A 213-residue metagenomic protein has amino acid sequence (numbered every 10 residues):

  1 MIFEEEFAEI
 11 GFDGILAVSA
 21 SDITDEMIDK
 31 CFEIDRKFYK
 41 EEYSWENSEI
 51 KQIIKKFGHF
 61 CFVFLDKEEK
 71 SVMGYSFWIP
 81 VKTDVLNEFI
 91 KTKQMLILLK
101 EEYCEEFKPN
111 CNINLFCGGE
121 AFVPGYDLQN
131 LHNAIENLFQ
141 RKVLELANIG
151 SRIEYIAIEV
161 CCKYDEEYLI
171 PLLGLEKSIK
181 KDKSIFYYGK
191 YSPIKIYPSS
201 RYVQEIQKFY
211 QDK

Functional and structural regions predicted by a protein language model:
M1-I23, F116, L144-K213: Terminal substrate-recognition subdomain of acyl/acetyltransferases
I2-E49, K56, C61-M73, F77: Short amphipathic alpha-helix that is part of the acyltransferase structural core
Q52-I53, W78-V81, N137: Amphipathic alpha-helical scaffolding segments
K67-S71, L86, S151: Short, solvent-exposed loop/turn segments that connect beta-strands within catalytic domains and beta-strand-rich
E68, P80, A121, V160-C162: Short, flexible loop/turn elements at secondary-structure junctions
F77-V123: Conserved acyl-donor/pantetheine-binding loop and adjacent beta-alpha core of acyl/acetyltransferases and related
C117-A147: Conserved acetyl-CoA-binding loop-helix of GNAT-fold acetyltransferases
